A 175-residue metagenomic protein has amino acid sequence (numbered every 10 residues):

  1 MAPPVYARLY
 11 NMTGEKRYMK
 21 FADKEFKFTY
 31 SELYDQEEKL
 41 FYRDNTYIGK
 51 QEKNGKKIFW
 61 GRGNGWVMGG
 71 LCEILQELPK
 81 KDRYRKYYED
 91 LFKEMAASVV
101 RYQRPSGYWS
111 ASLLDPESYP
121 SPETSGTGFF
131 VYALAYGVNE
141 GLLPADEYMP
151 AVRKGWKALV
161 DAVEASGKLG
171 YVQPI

Functional and structural regions predicted by a protein language model:
M1-N11, W60-Q76, E123-N139: Well-ordered alpha-helical segments within folded domains of soluble proteins
P4-V5, L9-K20, F26, Q51-I58: Active-site cleft segment of glycoside hydrolase catalytic domains centered on the general acid/base Glu
L9, T13, Y30-L33, G69-L71 (+3 more regions): Sec/Tat-exported extracytoplasmic proteins
L9-K20, I74-K86, G137-A145: Inter-helical turn/loop segments and adjacent helix faces that build the functional surface of alpha-helical bundle
E15, K50-G69, K80, Y84 (+4 more regions): Solvent-exposed loop and edge beta-strand segments that line ligand/cofactor-binding and catalytic clefts
K16, K20-Y42, E89-G107, A151-K168: Long, well-ordered core segments of solenoidal/helical folds
E37-F41, N45-K50, P120-S121: Active-site-proximal cap/lid insertion segments
W109, P116, S121-P122, V131-I175: CBM-like carbohydrate-recognition segments
